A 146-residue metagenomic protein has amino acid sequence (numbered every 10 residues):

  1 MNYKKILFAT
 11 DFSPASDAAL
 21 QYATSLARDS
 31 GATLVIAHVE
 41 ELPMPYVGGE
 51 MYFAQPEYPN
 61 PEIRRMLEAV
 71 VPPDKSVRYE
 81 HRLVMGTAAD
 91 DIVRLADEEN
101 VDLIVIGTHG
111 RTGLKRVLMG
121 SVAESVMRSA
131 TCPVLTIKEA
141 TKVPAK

Functional and structural regions predicted by a protein language model:
M1-A18, D90, S129-K146: Intrinsically disordered or low-complexity boundary/linker segments at protein termini and domain junctions
N2-F53: Small/aliphatic-rich secondary-structure junction motif
K4, D29, E41-I104, T141-K146: Charged, low-complexity cytosolic intrinsically disordered regulatory segments
S16, L20, P56-R64, M119: Amphipathic, non-transmembrane alpha-helical scaffold segments
T24, E68-V71, E124: Active-site phosphate/pyrophosphate- and oxyanion-stabilizing loops and adjacent acidic/basic residues in soluble
T33, R78-E80, P133: Conserved beta-strand segments of alpha/beta enzyme cores
L95-A145: Gly/Ser-rich helix-loop-strand patches that form or flank binding pockets for ribonucleotide-derived cofactors
